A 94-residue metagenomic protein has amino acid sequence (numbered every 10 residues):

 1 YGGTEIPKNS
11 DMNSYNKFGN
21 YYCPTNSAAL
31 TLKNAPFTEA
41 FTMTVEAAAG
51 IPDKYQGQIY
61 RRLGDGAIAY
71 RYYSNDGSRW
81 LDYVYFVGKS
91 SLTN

Functional and structural regions predicted by a protein language model:
Y1-A67, L92: Glycine-rich, flexible loop motifs
R71-S74: Conserved Ser/Thr-centered positions that define the repeating blades of beta-propeller domains
S78-V87: Trp- and S/T/G-rich repeat-edge/linker motifs of beta-rich repeat architectures
G88-N94: Collagen/collagen-like triple-helix recognition
